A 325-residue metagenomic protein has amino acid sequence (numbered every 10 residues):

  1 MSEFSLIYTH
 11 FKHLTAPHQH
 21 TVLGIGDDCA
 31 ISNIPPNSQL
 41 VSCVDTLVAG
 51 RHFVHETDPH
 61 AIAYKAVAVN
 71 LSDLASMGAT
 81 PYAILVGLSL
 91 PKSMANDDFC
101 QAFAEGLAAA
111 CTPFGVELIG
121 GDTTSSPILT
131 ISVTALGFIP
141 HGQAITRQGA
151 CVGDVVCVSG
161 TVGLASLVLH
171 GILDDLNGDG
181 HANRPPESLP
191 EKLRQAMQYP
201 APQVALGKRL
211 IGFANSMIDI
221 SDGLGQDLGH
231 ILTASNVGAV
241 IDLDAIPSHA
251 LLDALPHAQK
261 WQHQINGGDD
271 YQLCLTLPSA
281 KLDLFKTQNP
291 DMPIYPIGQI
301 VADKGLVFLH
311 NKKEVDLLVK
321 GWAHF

Functional and structural regions predicted by a protein language model:
M1-D58, M77, V86, A110 (+1 more regions): Extreme N-terminal cap/leader segments of soluble proteins
S2-T15, D58, K92-I119, P127-L129 (+2 more regions): Glycine-/charge-enriched secondary-structure boundary and capping motifs
H10, L40, L47, T80-D175 (+1 more regions): Glycine-rich anion-binding loops of enzyme active sites
V22-G24, S32-P35, C111, T124-I128 (+5 more regions): Solvent-exposed alpha-helices and their adjacent loops that cap or buttress functional pockets in soluble metabolic
A63-L74, G106-A110: Short, well-ordered amphipathic alpha-helical segments that serve as non-catalytic structural scaffolds within diverse
V168-P190: Short, compositionally biased
P185-H230: Polyanion-binding loop/helix "lid" in catalytic or ligand-binding cores
